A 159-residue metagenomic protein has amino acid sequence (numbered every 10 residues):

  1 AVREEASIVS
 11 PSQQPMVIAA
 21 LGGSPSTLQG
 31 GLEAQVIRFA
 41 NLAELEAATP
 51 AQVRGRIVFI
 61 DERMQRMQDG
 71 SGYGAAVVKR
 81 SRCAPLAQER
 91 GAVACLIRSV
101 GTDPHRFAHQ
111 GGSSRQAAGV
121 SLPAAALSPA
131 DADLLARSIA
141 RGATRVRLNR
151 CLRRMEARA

Functional and structural regions predicted by a protein language model:
A1-I57, D61-D69, R158: Noncatalytic luminal/extracellular "stalk/propeptide" segments of secretory-pathway proteins
A1-P15, A84, I97-S114: Protein/peptide-recognition domains central to ubiquitin and immune signaling
E4, G23, T27, A34-F39 (+3 more regions): Second-shell loop/turn segments in exported
R38, I57-D61, V93-R98, A124-A126: Structural recognition of the beta-strand scaffold that forms the well-ordered cores of secreted hydrolase catalytic
A43-E44, M64-R66, V100-P104, D131-A132: Solvent-exposed loop/turn segments at secondary-structure junctions within structured extracellular/periplasmic domains
A48-P50, D69-G72, P104-Q110: Short, solvent-exposed loop/turn and secondary-structure capping segments
P85-G91: Non-catalytic positions within long, well-ordered alpha-helices that form the structural scaffold/packing of enzyme
V93, V120-A159: Long, well-ordered, tryptophan-enriched scaffold segments
